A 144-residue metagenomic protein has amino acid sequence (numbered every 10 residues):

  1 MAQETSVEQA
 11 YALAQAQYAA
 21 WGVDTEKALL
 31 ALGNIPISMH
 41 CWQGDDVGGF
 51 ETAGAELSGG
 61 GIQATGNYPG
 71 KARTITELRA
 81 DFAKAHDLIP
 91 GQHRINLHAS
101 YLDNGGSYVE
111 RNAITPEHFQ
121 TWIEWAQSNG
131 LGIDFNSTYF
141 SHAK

Functional and structural regions predicted by a protein language model:
A2-K144: Alpha/beta catalytic barrel-like cores
